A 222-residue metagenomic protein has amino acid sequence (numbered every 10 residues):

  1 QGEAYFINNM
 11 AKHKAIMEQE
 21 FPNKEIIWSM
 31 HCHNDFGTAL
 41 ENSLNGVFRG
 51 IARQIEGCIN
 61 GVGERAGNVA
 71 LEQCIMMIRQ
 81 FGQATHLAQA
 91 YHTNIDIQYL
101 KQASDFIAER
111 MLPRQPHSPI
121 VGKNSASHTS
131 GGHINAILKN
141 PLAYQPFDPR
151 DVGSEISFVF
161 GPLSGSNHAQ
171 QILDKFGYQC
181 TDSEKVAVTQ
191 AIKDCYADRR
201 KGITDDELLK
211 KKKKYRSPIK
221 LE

Functional and structural regions predicted by a protein language model:
Q1-M30, D35: Hydrophobic, small-residue-rich alpha-helical packing segments that form membrane-like cores
N8-Q19, L44-F48, M76, Q102: Alpha-helical scaffolding segments of alpha/beta enzyme cores, especially the outer helices of TIM-barrel or partial
M17-I26, V47-I55, F81-T85: Secondary-structure transition/capping motifs at alpha-helix termini and the adjoining loop/turn into the next element
I26-C32, R53-G57, C74: Hydrophobic faces of well-ordered beta-strands that scaffold small-molecule active sites in alpha/beta enzyme cores
F36-I51, V69: Catalytic cores of alpha/beta
F48-G67, Q89: Glycine-rich phosphate-binding active-site loops on the catalytic face of alpha/beta enzymes
G50, C74, L173: Conserved, mostly hydrophobic/aromatic
I78, T85-E222: A mid-to-C-terminal "edge-of-domain" accessory segment
